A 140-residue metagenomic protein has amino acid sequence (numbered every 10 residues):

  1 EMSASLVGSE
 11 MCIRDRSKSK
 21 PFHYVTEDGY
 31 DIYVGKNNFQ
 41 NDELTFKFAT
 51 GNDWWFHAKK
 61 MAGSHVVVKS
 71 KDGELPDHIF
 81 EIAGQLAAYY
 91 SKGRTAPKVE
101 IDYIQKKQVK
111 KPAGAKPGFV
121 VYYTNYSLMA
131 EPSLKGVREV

Functional and structural regions predicted by a protein language model:
E1-G8, I13: Single conserved hydrophobic/aromatic residue that forms the stacking wall/gate of nucleotide- or nucleobase-binding
R14-V140: Duplex nucleic acid-engaging cores and interfaces of nucleic-acid transaction enzymes
